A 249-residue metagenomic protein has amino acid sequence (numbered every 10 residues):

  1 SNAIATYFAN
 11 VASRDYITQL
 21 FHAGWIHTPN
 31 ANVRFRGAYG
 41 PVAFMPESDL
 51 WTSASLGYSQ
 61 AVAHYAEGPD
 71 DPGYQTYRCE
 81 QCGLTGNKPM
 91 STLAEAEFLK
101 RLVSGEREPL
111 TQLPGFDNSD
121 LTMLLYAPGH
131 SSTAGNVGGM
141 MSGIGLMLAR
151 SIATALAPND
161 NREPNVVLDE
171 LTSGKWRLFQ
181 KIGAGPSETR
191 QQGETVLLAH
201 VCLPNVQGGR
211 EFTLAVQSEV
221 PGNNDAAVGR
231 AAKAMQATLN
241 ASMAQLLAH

Functional and structural regions predicted by a protein language model:
S1-L110: Active-site-adjacent helix/loop patches that line small-molecule binding or acyl-intermediate pockets
E80-H249: Structured C-terminal helix/loop/strand segments within mature extracytoplasmic catalytic/sensor domains
